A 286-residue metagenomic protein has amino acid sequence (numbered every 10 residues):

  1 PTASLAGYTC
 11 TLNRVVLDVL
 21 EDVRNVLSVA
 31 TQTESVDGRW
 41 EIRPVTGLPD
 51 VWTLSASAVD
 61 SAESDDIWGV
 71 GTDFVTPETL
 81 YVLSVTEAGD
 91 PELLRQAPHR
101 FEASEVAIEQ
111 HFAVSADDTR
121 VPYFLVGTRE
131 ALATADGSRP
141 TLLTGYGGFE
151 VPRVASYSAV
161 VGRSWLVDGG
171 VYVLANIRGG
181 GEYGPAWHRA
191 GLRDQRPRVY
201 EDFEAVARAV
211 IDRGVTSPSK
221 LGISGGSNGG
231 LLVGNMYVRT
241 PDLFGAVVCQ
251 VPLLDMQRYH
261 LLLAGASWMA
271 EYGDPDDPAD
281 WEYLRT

Functional and structural regions predicted by a protein language model:
P1, A6-L12, D18, R24-T31 (+5 more regions): Non-catalytic accessory segments flanking enzyme active sites
T72, T144-G148, L192, S227: Glycine-rich His-Gly loop
L80, A113, Y123, L143 (+3 more regions): Conserved hydrophobic/aromatic pocket- or pore-lining residues that grip, position, or stack substrates in active sites
G127, D136-G148: Short beta-strand element of the alpha/beta-hydrolase
E130-D136, D212-V215: Surface-exposed acidic, glycine-flexible loop patches that form ligand/cofactor-binding and adhesion interfaces
T141, L166-N176: A fold-wide structural signal in alpha/beta-hydrolase
G147-V151, Y172: Serine-hydrolase catalytic-loop signature spanning alpha/beta hydrolases and amidase-signature enzymes
L174-T286: Active-site-proximal cap/loop segments of hydrolase catalytic domains
